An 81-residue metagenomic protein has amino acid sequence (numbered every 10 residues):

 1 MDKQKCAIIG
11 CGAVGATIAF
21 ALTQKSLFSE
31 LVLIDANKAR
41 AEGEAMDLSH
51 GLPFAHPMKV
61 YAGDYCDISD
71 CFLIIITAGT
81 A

Functional and structural regions predicted by a protein language model:
D2-C6: Extreme N-terminal starter segment of soluble prokaryotic enzymes
C11-G12: Glycine-rich Rossmann-fold phosphate-binding loop(s) that bind the pyrophosphate of adenine dinucleotide cofactors
G15-A16: N-terminal Rossmann-fold NAD(P) dinucleotide-binding loop
L22: Aromatic pocket-lining residues of Rossmann-like dinucleotide-binding sites
I34-F72: Conserved N-terminal Rossmann-fold NAD(P) cofactor-binding segment
A78-T80: Conserved NAD(P)H cofactor-binding loop of Rossmann-fold oxidoreductase domains
